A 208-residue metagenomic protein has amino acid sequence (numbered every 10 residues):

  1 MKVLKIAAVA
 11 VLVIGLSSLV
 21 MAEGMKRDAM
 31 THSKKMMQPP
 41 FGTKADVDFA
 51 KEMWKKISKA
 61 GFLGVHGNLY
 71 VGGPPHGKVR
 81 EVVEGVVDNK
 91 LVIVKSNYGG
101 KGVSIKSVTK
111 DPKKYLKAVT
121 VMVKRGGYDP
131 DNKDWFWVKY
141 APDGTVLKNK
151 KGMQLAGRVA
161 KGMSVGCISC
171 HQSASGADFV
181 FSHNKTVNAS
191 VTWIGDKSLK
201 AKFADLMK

Functional and structural regions predicted by a protein language model:
M1-A8: Bacterial N-terminal signal peptides that target proteins for export
K2, A45-K55, K197, A201-D205: Polar/charged alpha-helical tracts
A8-S17: Hydrophobic helical h-region of N-terminal Sec-dependent signal peptides in bacterial secretory/periplasmic proteins
A10, K44, R125-G127: Homeobox/homeodomain signature
S18-A22: Sec/Tat signal peptide C-region and signal peptidase I cleavage site
G24-S104: N-terminal secretory signal peptides
K26-Q38, K90-K208: Sequence context surrounding c-type heme c attachment/ligation sites in exported
